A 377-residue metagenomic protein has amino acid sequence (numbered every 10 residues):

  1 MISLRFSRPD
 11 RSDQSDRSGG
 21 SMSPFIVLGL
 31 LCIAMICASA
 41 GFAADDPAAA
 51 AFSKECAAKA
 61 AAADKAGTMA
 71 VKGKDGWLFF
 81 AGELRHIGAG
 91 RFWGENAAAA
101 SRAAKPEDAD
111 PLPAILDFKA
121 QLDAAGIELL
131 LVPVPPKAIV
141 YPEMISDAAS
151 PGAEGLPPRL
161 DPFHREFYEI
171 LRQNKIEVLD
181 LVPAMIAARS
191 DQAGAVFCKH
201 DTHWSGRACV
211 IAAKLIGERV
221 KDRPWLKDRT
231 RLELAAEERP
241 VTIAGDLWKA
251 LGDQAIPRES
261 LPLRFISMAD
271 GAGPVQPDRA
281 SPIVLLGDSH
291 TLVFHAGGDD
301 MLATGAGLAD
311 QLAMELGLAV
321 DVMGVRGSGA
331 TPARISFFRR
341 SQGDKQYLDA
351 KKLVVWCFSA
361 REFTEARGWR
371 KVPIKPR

Functional and structural regions predicted by a protein language model:
M1-G20: N-terminal secretory signal peptides that target proteins for export/translocation
I2, G41-R377: Extracellular glycan-modifying ectodomains
I2, R17, C32-I33, G126: Residue-level detector of alpha-helical transmembrane segments in integral membrane proteins
G19-G20, G29, G41: Residue-identity detector for glycine
V27-C37: Bacterial N-terminal signal peptides
